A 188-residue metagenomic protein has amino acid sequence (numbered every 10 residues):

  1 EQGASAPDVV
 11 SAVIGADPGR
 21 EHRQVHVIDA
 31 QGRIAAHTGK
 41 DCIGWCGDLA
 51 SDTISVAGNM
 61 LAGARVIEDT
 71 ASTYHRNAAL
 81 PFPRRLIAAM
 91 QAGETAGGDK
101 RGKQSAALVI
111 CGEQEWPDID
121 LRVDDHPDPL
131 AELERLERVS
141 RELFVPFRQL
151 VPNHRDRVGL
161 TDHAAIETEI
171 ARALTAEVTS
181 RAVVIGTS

Functional and structural regions predicted by a protein language model:
E1-G186: N-terminal nucleophile
